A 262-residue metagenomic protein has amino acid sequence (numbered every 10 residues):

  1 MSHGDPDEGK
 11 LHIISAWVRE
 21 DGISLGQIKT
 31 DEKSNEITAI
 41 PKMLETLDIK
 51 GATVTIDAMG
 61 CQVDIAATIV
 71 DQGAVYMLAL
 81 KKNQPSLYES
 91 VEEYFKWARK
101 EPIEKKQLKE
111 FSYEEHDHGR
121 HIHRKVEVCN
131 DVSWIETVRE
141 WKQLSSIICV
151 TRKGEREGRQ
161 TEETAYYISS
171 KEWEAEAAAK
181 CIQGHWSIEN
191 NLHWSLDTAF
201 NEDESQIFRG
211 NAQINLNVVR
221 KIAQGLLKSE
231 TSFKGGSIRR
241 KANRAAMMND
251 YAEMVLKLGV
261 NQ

Functional and structural regions predicted by a protein language model:
M1-I56, C61-D64, M248: Conserved, well-structured functional cores that handle cations and Mg-NTP chemistry
G22, I40, V54-D57, Y76 (+3 more regions): Mobile genetic element proteins and their domesticated derivatives, centered on retroelements and DNA transposons
M59, A74, K81-N83: Short, ordered loop/turn segments at secondary-structure junctions
D64-I65, S86: Phosphate- and divalent-cation-binding pockets in alpha/beta enzyme and binding domains that engage nucleotide-derived
A66-A74, K96: Short, surface-exposed basic-aromatic patches at helix termini and helix-loop junctions that form
K81-G184: An anionic, glycine-rich sequence signature occurring as long contiguous blocks
I168, E172-Q206: Short amphipathic alpha-helical "interface-anchor" segments enriched in bulky aromatics
S195-Q262: A short, flexible helix-boundary coil/loop motif
